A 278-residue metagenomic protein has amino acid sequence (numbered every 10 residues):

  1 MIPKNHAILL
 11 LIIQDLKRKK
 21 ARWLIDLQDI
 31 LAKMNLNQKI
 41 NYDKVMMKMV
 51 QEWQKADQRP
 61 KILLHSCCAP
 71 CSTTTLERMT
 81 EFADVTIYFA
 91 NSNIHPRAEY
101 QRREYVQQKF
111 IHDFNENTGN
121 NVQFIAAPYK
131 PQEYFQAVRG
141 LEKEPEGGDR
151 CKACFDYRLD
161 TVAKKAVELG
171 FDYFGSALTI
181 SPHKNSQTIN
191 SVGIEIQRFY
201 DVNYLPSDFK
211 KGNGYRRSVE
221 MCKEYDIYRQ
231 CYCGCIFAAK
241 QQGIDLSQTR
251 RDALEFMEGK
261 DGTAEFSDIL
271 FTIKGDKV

Functional and structural regions predicted by a protein language model:
I12-K19, I25, I30-L31: Short, low-complexity S/T/E/D/G/P-rich linear segments that nucleate or cap local secondary structure
I25-T74, F82-V278: Nucleotide-activated chemistry modules centered on ATP-dependent adenylation/adenylyltransferase
M79: Aromatic pocket-lining residues of Rossmann-like dinucleotide-binding sites
